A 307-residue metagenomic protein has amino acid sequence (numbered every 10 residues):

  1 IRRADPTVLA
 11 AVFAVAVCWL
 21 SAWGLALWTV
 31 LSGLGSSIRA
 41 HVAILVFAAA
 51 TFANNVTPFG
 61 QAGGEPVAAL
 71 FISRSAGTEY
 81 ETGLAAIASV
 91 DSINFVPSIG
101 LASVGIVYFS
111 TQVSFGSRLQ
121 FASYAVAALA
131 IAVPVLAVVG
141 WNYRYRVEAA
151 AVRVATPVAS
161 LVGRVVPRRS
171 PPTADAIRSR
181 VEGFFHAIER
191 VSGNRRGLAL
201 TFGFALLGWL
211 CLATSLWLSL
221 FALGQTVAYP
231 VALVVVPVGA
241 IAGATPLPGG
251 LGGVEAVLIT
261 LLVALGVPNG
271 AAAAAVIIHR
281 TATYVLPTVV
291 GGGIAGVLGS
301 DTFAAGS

Functional and structural regions predicted by a protein language model:
I1-A48, S117-V238, V290-S307: Predominantly cytoplasmic-facing regulatory/coupling regions of multi-pass membrane proteins
I1-R2, A53-G163, L251-S307: Transmembrane helix-loop-helix hairpins in multi-pass inner-membrane proteins
P6, S36, G77-T78, Q225 (+2 more regions): Helix N-cap/coil-helix junction residues
V15, T51-F59, L220-A222, V236-A256: Transmembrane alpha-helix interface/packing and boundary motifs in multi-pass membrane proteins, characterized by
A16-L20, N55, D91, F95 (+5 more regions): Residue-level hotspots within the lipid-embedded alpha helices of multi-pass solute transporters
S103-V107, A187, W217-L218, A240 (+3 more regions): Alpha-helical transmembrane segments of multipass membrane proteins
Y229, L233-A244, G252, A264-V267 (+1 more regions): Conserved mid-sequence domains
